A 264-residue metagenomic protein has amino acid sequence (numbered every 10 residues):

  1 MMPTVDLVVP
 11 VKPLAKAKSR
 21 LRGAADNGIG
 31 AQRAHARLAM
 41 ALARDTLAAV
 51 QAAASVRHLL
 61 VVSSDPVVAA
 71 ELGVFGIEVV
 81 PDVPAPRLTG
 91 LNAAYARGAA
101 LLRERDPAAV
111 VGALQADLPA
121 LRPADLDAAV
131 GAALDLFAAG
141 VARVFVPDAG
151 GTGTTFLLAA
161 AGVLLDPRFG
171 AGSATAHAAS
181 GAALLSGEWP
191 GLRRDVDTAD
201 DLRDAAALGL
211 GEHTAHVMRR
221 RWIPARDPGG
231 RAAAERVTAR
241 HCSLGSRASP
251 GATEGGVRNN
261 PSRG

Functional and structural regions predicted by a protein language model:
M1-A24: N-terminal nucleotide-binding beta1-loop-alpha1 segment
R37-V56: A short, N-terminal amphipathic alpha-helix
V56-E78: Acidic donor-binding segment of Leloir-type glycosyltransferases
E71-V110, S173-A176: Short phosphate-binding loop-to-helix
Q115-P119: The conserved acidic donor/metal-binding loop of glycosyltransferases
L121-A149: Conserved donor-nucleotide/metal-binding helix-loop-beta segment in metal-dependent transferases, i.e., the alpha-helix
V144-A161: Short beta-strand-to-loop element that shapes/binds the nucleotide-sugar donor at the catalytic cleft/hinge
G172-G245, R258-R263: Conserved alpha/beta core of the MobA/IspD/sugar-nucleotide pyrophosphorylase nucleotidyltransferase superfamily
